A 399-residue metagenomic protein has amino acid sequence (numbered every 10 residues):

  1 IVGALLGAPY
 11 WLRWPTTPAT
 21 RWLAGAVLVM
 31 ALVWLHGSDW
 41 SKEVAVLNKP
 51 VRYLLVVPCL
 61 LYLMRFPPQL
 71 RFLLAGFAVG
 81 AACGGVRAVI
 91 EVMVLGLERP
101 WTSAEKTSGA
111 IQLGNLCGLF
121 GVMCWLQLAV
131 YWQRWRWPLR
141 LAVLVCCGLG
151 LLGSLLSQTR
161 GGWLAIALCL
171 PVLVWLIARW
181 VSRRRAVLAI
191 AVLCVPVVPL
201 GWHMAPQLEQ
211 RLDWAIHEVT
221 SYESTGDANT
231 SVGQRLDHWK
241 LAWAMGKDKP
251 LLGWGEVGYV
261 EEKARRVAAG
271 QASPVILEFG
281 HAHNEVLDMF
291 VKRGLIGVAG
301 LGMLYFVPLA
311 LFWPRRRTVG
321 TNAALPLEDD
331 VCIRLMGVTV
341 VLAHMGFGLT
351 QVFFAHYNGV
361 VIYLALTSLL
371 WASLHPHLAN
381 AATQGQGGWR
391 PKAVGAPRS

Functional and structural regions predicted by a protein language model:
I1-G7, L47-P58, Q112-G121, L164-P171 (+4 more regions): Membrane-embedded alpha-helical segments of multi-pass membrane proteins, especially the transmembrane helices
I1-L32, S41, R65-A75, Q127-L141 (+4 more regions): Transmembrane signal-anchor hairpin modules in multi-pass inner-membrane enzymes, especially those that act on
G3-L12, V33-G85, S108-N115, L126-Q127: Transmembrane alpha-helical segments and their membrane-water interfaces
Q69-R99, S108-W180, V198-M204, A310-P314 (+1 more regions): Alpha-helical transmembrane segments of multi-pass inner-membrane proteins
L156, I177-G226, K240-D248, E256 (+1 more regions): A membrane-periplasm/extracellular boundary helix in multi-pass inner-membrane enzymes that assemble envelope glycans
G226-D237, D248, L252-R293: Long extracytoplasmic/lumenal interhelical loops at the membrane interface of multi-pass membrane proteins
R293-L342: Hydrophobic transmembrane alpha-helices and their immediate junctions
L304, M336-A393: Transmembrane alpha-helices of multi-pass inner-membrane enzymes
